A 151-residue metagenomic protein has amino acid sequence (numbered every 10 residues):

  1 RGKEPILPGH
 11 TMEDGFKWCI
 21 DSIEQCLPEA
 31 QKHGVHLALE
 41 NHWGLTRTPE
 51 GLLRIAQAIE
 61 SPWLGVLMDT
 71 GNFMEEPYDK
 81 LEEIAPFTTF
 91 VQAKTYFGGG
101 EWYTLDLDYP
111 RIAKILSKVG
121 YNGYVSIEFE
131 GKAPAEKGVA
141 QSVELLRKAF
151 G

Functional and structural regions predicted by a protein language model:
R1-G65, E75: Active-site acidic/histidine proton-transfer and metal-coordination neighborhood in alpha/beta enzyme cores
I23, T88, V143: Short amphipathic alpha-helical/adjacent loop interface patches that line ligand and macromolecule-binding sites
Q25, I55-A58, I115, L145 (+1 more regions): A generic secondary-structure signal
L37-L39, L64-M68, T89-A93, G123-I127: Hydrophobic faces of well-ordered beta-strands that scaffold small-molecule active sites in alpha/beta enzyme cores
P49-L53, Q57, N72-N122, E130-A140: Gly/Pro-rich active-site loop or hairpin
E136-G151: C-terminal helical cap(s) of enzyme catalytic domains, especially alpha/beta-barrels
